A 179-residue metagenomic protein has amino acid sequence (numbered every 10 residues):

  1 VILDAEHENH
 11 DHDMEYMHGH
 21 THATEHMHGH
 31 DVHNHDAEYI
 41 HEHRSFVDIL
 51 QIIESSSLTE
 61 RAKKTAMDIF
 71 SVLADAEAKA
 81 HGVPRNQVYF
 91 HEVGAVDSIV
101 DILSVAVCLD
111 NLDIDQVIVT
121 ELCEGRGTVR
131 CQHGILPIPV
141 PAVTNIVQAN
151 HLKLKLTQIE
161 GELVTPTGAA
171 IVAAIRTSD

Functional and structural regions predicted by a protein language model:
V1, D97, V172: Divalent metal-coordination and catalytic microenvironments
V1-A80, V140, A149-L154, I159-A169: Glycine-rich nucleotide/cofactor/substrate-binding loop typically near the N-terminus or early in the first domain
A62, V88-E92, I118-E121, L156: General beta-strand structural signal in soluble alpha/beta enzymes
A80, E92-A95, I102, G125 (+1 more regions): Short glycine/serine/threonine-biased micro-segments
V83, Q87: ATP-binding glycine-rich loop module of kinase domains
V88-V96, G127, E160-G161: Conserved short loop/turn motifs at secondary-structure junctions
F90-D113: Conserved phosphate/anionic-ligand binding catalytic regions in large, soluble enzymes, centered on
I114-D179: Mobile "lid/hinge" segments at catalytic clefts and subdomain interfaces of large enzymes
